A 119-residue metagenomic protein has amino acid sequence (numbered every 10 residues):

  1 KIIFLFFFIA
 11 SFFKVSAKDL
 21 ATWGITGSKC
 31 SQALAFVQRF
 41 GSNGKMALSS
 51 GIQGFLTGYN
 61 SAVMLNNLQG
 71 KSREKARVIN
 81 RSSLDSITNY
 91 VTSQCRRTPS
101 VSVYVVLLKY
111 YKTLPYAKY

Functional and structural regions predicted by a protein language model:
I2-S11: Sec-dependent N-terminal signal peptides
F13-K18: Sec/Tat signal peptide C-region and signal peptidase I cleavage site
L20-S93: Short N-proximal segments of mature Sec-exported proteins
E74-Y119: Surface-exposed, polar helix/loop patches in the mature regions of secreted/periplasmic/lumenal proteins that form
